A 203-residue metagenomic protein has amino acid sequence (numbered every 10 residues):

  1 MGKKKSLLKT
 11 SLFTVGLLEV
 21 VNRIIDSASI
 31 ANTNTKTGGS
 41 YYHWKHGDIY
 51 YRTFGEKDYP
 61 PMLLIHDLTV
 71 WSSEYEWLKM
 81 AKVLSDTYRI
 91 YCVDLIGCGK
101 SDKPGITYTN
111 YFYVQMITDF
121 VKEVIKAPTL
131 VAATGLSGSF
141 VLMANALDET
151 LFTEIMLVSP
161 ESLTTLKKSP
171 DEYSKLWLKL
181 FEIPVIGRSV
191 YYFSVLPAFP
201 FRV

Functional and structural regions predicted by a protein language model:
M1-M62, D86-Y88, K126: Alpha/beta-hydrolase fold catalytic core
R52-K100: Conserved HGGG/HGGXW glycine-rich cap/lid loop of the alpha/beta-hydrolase fold
L78, K82, C92-A132: Active-site loop/oxyanion-hole signature of alpha/beta-hydrolase fold enzymes
V131-T134, V158: Short beta-strand immediately N-terminal to the catalytic nucleophile in serine-hydrolase-like folds
A133, S137-V141: Gly/Ala-rich beta-loop-alpha elbow adjacent to hydrolase catalytic centers
M143-L147, F152-G187: Flexible "cap/lid" loop of the alpha/beta hydrolase fold
L166-K168, G187-V203: Conserved alpha/beta-hydrolase catalytic His-Asp/Glu region
